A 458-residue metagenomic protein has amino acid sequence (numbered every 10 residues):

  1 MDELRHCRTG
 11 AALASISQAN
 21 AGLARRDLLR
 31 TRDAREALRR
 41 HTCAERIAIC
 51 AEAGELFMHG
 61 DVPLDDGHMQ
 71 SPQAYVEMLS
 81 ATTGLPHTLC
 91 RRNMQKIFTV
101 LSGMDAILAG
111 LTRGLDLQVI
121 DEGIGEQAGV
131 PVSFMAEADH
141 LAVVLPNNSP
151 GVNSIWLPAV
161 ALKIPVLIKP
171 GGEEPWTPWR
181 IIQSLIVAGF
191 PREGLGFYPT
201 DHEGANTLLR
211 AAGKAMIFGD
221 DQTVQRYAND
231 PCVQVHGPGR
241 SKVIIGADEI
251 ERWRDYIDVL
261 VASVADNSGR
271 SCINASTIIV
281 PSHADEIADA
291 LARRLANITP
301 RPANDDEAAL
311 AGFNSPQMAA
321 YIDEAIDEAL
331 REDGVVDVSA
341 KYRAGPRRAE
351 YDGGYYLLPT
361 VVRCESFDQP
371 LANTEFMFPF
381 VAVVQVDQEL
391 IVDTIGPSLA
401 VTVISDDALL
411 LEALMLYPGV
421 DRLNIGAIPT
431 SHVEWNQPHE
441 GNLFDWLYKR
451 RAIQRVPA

Functional and structural regions predicted by a protein language model:
M1-Q127: N-terminal Rossmann-like NAD(P)+-binding subdomain of aldehyde/semialdehyde dehydrogenases
D2, D139, G213, S398-L399: Conserved acidic residues
R5-A19, C43-M58, F190-R192, V280 (+2 more regions): Conserved C-terminal structural/oligomerization subdomain of aldehyde/semialdehyde dehydrogenase
R8-A12, L208-L209, G237-P238, S271-N274 (+4 more regions): Short glycine-enriched loop/turn motifs at secondary-structure junctions
T112-V261, I425, P438-L443: Rossmann-like NAD(P) dinucleotide-binding subdomain of oxidoreductase/dehydrogenase enzymes
P165, V335, A400: Residue-level detector of anion-binding/catalytic polar loops
I181-Q183, Y227-N229, A290-L291, A413-P418: Short, aromatic/basic amphipathic alpha-helical patches
V187-F190, A212-K214, D220-S366: ALDH superfamily catalytic-core signature
